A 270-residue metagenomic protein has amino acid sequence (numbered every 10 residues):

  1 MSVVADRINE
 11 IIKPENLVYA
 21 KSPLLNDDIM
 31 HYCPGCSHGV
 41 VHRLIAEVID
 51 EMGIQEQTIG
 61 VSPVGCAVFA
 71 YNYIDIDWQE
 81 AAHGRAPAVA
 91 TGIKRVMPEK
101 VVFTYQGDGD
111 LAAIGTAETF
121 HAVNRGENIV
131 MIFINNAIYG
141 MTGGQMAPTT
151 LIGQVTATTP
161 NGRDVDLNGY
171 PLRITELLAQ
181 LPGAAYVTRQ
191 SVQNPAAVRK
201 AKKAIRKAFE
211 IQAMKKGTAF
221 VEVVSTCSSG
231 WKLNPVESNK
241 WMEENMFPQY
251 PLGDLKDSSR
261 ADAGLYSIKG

Functional and structural regions predicted by a protein language model:
M1-F103: Thiamine diphosphate
M1-V18, D27, A213-G270: Flexible, low-complexity linker and terminal segments
A20, A147-M214: Conserved thiamine diphosphate
Q57-G60, K100-F103, N128-I132, E176 (+2 more regions): Structural motif
V64-C66, N136-I138, N194, V223-G230: Glycine-rich beta-alpha junction loops
V64-G140, K203-K207: Thiamine diphosphate
I76-Q79, A122, A147-L151, E237-K240: Short, hinge-like loop/turn segments at secondary-structure boundaries
T116-H121, M141-V155: Active-site-proximal loop->helix
